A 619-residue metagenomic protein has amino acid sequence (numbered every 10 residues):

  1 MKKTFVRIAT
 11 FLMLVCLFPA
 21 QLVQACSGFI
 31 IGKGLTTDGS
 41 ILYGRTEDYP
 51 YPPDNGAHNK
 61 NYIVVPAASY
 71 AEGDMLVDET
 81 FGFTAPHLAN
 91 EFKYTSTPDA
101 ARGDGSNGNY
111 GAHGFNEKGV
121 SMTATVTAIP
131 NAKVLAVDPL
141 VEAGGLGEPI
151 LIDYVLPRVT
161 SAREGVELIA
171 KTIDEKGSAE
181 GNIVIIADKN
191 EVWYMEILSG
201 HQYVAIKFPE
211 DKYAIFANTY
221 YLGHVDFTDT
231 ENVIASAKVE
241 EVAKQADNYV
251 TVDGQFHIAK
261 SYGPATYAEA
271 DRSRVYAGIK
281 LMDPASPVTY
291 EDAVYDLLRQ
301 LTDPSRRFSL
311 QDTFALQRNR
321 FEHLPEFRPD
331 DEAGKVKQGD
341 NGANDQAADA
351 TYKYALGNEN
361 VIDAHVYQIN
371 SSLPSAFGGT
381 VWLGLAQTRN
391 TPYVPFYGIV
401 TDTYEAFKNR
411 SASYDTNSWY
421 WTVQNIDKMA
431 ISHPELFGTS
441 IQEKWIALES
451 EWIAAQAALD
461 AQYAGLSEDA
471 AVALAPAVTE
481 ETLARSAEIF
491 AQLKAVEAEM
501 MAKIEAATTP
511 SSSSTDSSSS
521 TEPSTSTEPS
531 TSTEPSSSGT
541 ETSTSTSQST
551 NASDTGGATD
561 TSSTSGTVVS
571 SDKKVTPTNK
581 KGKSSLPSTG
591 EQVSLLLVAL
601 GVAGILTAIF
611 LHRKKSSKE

Functional and structural regions predicted by a protein language model:
P19-A25: Sec/Tat signal peptide C-region and signal peptidase I cleavage site
S27-G147, L168-P304: A contiguous strand-loop segment
K244-S372: Glycine-rich, aromatic-lined ligand/substrate-binding cores of catalytic and carbohydrate-binding domains
E332-G465: Substrate-recognition/cap regions that form aromatic- and gly/pro-loop-enriched pockets for small-molecule ligands
I441-T515: Histidine-centered catalytic/metal-binding microenvironments
T509-T589: C-terminal low-complexity, Ser/Thr- and acidic/Pro-rich disordered "stalk" regions positioned immediately N-terminal
P587-L600: Juxtamembrane/start-of-transmembrane alpha-helix segments at the extracytoplasmic/lumenal side of membrane anchors
A603-E619: C-terminal membrane-anchoring or membrane-association module
